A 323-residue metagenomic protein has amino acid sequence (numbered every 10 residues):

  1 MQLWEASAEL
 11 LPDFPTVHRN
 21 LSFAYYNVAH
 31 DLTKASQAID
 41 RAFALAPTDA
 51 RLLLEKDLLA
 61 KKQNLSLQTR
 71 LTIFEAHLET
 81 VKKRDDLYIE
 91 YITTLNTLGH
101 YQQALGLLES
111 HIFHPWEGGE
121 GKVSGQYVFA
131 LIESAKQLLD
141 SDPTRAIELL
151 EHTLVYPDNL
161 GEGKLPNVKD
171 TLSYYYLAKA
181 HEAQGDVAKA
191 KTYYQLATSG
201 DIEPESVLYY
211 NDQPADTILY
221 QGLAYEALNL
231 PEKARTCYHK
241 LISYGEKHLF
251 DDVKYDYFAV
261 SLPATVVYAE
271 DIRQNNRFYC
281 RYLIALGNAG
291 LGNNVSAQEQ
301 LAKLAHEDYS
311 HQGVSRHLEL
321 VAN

Functional and structural regions predicted by a protein language model:
M1-A6, N27-R41, Q63-I73, H100-G106 (+3 more regions): Structural signature of tandem alpha-helical TPR/SEL1-like repeats, specifically the intra-repeat loop/turn
E5-E9, D40-A44, A76-E79, F113 (+4 more regions): Conserved structural position within tetratricopeptide repeats
F14, D49, R84, G118 (+10 more regions): Residue-level recognition of tetratricopeptide repeat
V17, L52, L87, G121 (+8 more regions): TPR alpha-solenoid repeat register
N20, E55, E90, E133 (+5 more regions): Canonical tetratricopeptide repeat
F23-A24, L58, T93, K136 (+4 more regions): Residue-level recognition of tetratricopeptide repeat
A76-V81, F113-S124, P157-P166, E203-Y210 (+1 more regions): Flexible helix-coil transition and linker loops at the boundaries of alpha-helical arrays
